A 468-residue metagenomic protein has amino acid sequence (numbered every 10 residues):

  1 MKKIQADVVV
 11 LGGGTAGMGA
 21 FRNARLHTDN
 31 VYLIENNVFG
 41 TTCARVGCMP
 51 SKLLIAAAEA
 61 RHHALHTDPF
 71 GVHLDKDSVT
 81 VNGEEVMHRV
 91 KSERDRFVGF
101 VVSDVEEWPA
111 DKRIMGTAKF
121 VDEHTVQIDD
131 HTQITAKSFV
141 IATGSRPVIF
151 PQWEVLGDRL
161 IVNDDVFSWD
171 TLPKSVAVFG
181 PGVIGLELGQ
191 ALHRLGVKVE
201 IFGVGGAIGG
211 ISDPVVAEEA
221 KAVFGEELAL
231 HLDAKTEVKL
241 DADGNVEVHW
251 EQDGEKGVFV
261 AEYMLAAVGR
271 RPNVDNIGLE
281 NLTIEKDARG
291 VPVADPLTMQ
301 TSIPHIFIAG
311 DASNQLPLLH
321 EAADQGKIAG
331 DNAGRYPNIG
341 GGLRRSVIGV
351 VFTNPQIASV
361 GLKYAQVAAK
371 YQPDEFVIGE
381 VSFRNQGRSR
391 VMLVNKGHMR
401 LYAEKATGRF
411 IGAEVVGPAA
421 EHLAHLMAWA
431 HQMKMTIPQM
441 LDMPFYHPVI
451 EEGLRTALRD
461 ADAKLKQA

Functional and structural regions predicted by a protein language model:
K2-A6, R22-D29, I34-L172, G205-G209 (+6 more regions): Glycine-rich flavin
K2-G14, L172-G182: Beta1/beta-strand and adjacent pyrophosphate-binding region of the FAD-binding site in flavoprotein oxidoreductases
V9-A16, A20-N37, T42, M49 (+3 more regions): Flexible, glycine-rich terminal cap/loop adjacent to redox cofactors in electron-transfer oxidoreductases
V9-L11, A118, I134-G144, V178-F179 (+4 more regions): Short hydrophobic core segments
C48, T143-K198, F202, L230 (+1 more regions): Glycine-rich dinucleotide-binding loop and its adjacent helix/turn
K112, K119-I128, L195-P296, A369 (+2 more regions): A Rossmann-like FAD-binding core segment of flavoenzymes
G157-L172, F259-Y336: FAD-site-proximal beta/loop scaffold in flavoenzymes
S212, V216-E219, A309-A368, H447-A468: A conserved FAD-binding loop/helix module that cradles the flavin
